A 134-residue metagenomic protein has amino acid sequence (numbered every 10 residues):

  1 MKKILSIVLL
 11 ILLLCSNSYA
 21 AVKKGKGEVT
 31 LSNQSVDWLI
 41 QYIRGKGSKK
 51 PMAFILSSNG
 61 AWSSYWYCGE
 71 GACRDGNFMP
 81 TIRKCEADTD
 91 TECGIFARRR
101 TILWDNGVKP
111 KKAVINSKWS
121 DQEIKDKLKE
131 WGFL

Functional and structural regions predicted by a protein language model:
I4-C15: Sec-dependent N-terminal signal peptides
S16-A20: Sec/Tat signal peptide C-region and signal peptidase I cleavage site
A21-L134: Secreted/extracellular ectodomain signature
